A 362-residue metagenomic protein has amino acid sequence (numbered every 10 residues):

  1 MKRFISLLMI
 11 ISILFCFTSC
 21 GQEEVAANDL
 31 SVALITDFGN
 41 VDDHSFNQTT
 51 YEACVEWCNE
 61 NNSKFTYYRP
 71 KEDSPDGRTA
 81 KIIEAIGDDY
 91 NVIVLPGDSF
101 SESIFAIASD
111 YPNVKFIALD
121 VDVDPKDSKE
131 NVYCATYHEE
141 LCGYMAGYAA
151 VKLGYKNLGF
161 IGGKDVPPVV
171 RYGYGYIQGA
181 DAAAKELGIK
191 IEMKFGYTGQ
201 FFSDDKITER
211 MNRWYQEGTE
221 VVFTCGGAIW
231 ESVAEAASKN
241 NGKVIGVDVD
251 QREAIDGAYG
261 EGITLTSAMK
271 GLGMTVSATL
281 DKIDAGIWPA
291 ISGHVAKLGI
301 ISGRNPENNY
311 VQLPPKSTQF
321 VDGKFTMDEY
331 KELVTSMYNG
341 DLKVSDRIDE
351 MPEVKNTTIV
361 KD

Functional and structural regions predicted by a protein language model:
K2-I10: Sec-dependent signal peptide recognition, specifically the positively charged N-region followed immediately by
F15-S19: C-terminal motif of bacterial Sec signal peptides marking the signal peptidase cleavage site
Q22-D362: A residue-level marker of the well-folded mature domains of exported/periplasmic proteins
